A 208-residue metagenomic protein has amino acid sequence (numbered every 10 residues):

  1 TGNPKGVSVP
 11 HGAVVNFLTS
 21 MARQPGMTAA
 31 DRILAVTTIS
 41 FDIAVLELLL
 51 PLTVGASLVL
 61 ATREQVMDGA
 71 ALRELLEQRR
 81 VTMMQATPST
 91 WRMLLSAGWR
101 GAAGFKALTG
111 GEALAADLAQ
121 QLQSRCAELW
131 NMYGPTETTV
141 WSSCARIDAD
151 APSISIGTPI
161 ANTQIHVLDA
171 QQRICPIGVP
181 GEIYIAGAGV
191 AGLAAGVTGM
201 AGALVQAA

Functional and structural regions predicted by a protein language model:
K5-L34, D42-T82: Conserved AMP-binding/adenylation subdomain of ANL enzymes
G12, S89, E112-A113, A188-G189: Alpha-helix/helix-capping structural signal
V14, E128-N131, R146-A208: AMP-dependent adenylate-forming
T28-A29, A35, V45, E77 (+4 more regions): His-Asp-centered acyl/peptidyl-transfer active-site segments
T37-F41, E64, T136, G187: Conserved AMP-binding
T53-L58, V81-Q85, W91-S155, Q164: Gly/Ser/Thr-rich phosphate-binding loop
